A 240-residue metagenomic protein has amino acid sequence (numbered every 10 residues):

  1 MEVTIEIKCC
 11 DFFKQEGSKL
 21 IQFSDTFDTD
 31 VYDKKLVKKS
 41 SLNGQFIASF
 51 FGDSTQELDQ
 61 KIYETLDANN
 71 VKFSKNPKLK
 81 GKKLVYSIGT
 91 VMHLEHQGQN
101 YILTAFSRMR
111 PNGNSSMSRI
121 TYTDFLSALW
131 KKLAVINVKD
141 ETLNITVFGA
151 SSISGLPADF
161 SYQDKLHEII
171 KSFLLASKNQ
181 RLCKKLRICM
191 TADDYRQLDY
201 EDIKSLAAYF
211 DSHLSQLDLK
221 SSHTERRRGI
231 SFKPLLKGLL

Functional and structural regions predicted by a protein language model:
M1-L240: Macrodomain-like recognition of ADP-ribose-binding/processing modules
